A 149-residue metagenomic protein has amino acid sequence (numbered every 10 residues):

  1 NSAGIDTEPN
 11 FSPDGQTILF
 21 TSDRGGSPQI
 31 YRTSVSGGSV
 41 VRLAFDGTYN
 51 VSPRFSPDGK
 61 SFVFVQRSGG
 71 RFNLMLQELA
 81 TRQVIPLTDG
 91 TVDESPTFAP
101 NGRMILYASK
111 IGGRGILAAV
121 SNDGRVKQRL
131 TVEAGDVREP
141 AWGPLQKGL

Functional and structural regions predicted by a protein language model:
N1-L149: Sequence signature of WD/YWTD-type beta-propeller architectures
